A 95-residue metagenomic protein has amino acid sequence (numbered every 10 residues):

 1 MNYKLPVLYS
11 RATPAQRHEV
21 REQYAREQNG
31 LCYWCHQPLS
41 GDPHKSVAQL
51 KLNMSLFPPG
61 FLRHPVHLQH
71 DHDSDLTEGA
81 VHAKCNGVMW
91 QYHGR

Functional and structural regions predicted by a protein language model:
N2-L31: Short, charged surface segments at domain edges that flank catalytic/cofactor-binding sites
P6, A12, E27, H36-Q37 (+2 more regions): Generic signature of intrinsically disordered, low-complexity segments enriched in small/polar residues
P14-H18, H82, H93-R95: General structural signal for secondary-structure boundaries
G30-W34, A83-K84: C-type cytochrome heme c attachment motif
H36-V81, M89, H93: Histidine-centered nuclease catalytic patch
